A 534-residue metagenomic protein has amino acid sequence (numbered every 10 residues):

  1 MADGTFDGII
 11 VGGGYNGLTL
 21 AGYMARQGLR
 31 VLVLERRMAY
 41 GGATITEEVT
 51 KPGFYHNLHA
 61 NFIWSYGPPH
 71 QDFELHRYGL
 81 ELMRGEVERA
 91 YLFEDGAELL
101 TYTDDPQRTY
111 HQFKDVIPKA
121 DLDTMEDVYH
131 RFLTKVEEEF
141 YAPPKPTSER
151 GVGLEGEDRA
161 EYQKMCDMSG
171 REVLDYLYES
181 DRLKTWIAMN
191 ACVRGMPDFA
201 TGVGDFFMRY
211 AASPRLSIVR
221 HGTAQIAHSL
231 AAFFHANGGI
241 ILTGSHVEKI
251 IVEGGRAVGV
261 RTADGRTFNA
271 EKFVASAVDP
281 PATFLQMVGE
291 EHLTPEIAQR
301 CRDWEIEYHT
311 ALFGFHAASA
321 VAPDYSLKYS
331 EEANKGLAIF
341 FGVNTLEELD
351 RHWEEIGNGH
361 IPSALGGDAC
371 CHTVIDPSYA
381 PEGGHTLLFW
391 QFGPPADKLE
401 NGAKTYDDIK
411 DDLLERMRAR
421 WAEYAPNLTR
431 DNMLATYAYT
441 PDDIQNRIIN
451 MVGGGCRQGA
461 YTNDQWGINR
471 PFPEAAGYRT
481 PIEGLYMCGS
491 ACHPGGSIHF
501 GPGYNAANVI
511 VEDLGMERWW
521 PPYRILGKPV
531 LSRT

Functional and structural regions predicted by a protein language model:
M1-G8, R26-Q27, G467, R518-T534: Extreme N-terminal leader/targeting segments of oxidoreductases
A2-T134: N-terminal glycine-rich phosphate/pyrophosphate-binding loop and immediately adjacent elements
D95-A200: Rossmann-like flavin
S180-R194, P362-C370, N427-H493: A glycine-rich dinucleotide-binding beta-alpha-beta segment and adjacent secondary-structure elements that constitute
F207-R266: Helical element adjacent to the flavin cofactor pocket in flavoenzyme catalytic cores
E248-A380: Mid-domain catalytic core of redox enzymes that form a hydrophobic substrate pocket/lid adjacent to a catalytic redox
A322-P323, G357-P362, Y406-N446: Flavin-binding catalytic cores
S490-V511: A conserved FAD-binding loop/helix module that cradles the flavin
